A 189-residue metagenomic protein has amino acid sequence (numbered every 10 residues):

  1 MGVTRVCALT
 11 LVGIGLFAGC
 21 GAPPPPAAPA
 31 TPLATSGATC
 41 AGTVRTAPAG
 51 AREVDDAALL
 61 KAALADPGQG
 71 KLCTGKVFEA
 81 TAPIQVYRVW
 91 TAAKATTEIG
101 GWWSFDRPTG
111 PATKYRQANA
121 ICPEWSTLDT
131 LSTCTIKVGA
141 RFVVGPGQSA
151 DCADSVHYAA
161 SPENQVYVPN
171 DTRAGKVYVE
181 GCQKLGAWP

Functional and structural regions predicted by a protein language model:
M1-L9: Bacterial N-terminal signal peptides that target proteins for export
T10-I14: Alpha-helical transmembrane segments
L16-G19: C-terminal motif of bacterial Sec signal peptides marking the signal peptidase cleavage site
A22-L72, T97-E98, T109-P189: Conserved NAD+-utilizing ADP-ribose enzyme module
G75-T113: Secreted/periplasmic proteins that engage bacterial cell-wall peptidoglycan
